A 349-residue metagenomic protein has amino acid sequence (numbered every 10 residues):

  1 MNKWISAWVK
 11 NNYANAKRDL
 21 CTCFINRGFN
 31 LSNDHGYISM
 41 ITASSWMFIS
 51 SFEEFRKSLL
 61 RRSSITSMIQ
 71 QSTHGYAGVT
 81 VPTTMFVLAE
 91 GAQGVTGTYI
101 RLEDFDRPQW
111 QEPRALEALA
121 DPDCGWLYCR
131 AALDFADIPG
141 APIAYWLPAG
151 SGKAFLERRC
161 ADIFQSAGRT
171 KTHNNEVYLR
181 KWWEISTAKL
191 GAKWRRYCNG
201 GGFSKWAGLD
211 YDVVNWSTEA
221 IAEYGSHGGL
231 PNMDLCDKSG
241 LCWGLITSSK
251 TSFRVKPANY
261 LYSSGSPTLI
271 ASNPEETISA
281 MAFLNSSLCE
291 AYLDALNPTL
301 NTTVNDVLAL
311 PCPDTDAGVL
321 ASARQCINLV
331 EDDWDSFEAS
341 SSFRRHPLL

Functional and structural regions predicted by a protein language model:
M1-A188, L209, E223-H227, K238 (+6 more regions): Signature of N6-adenine DNA methyltransferases within the class I
Y197, G201-Y224: Amphipathic alpha-helical
L230: Ligand-binding pocket scaffold of soluble enzyme catalytic domains
N305-L349: Extended amphipathic alpha-helical segments enriched in small hydrophobics
